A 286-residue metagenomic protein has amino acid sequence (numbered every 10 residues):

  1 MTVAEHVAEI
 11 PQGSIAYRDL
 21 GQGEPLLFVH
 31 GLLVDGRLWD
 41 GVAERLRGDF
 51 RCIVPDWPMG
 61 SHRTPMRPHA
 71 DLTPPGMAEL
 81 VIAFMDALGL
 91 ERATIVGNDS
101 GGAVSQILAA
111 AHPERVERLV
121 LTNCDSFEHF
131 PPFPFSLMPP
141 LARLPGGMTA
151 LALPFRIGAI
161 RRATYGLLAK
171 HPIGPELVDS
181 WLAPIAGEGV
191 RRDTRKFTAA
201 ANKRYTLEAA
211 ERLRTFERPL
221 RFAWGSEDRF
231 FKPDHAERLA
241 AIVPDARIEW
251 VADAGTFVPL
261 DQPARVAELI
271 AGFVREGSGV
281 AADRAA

Functional and structural regions predicted by a protein language model:
I10-D19: A short loop-to-beta-strand scaffold at the N-terminal edge of the catalytic core in hydrolase folds
R18-T64: Conserved HGGG/HGGXW glycine-rich cap/lid loop of the alpha/beta-hydrolase fold
L20, I53-N98, E268: Active-site loop/oxyanion-hole signature of alpha/beta-hydrolase fold enzymes
E91-P131: Conserved hydrolase catalytic core segment
F130-P132, L153-T215: Conserved alpha/beta-hydrolase catalytic His-Asp/Glu region
F216, F222-W224: Short beta-strand/loop motif that positions the catalytic acidic residue of the alpha/beta-hydrolase fold
E227-F231: Acidic catalytic loop of the alpha/beta-hydrolase fold
A246-A286: Catalytic active-site module of serine/aspartate enzymes centered on a nucleophile-bearing elbow/loop
